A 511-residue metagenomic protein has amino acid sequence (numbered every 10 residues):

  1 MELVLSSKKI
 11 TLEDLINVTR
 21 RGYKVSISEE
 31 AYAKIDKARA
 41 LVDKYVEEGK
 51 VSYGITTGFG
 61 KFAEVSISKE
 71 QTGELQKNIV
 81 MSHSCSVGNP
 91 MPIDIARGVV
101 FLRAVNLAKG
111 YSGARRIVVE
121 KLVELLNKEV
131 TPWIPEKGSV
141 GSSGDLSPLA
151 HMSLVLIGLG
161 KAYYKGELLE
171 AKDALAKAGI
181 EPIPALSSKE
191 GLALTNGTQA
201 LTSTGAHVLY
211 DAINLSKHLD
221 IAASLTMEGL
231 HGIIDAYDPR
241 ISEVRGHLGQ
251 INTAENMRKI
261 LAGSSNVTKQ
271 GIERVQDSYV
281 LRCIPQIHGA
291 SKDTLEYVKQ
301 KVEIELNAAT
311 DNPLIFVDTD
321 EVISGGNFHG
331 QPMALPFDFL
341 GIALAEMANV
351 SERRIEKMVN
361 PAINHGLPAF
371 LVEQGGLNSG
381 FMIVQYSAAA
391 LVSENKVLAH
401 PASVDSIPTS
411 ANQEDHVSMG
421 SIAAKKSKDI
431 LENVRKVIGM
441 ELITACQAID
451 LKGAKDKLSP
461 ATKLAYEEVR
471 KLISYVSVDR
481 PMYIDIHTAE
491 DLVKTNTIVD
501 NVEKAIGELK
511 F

Functional and structural regions predicted by a protein language model:
E2-L12, T19-V42, V46-G49, I79-P135 (+2 more regions): Glycine-rich, flexible loop motifs
E2-Y23, I27-K34, A38-V46, S68 (+1 more regions): C-terminal auxiliary extensions adjacent to catalytic cores
Y53-I67, Q71-L75, S82-V105, W133-I157 (+2 more regions): FAD-binding core of FAD-dependent oxidoreductases, characterized by glycine-rich FAD pyrophosphate-binding loops
E74-K77, L122-V123, L215-K217, E414: Short, surface-exposed linear patches
Y111, V140, G376: Conserved, non-catalytic sequence blocks in retroelement Pol enzymes and Pol-derived host proteins
L126-V130, P148, D220: Membrane-embedded alpha-helical core segments of multi-pass
